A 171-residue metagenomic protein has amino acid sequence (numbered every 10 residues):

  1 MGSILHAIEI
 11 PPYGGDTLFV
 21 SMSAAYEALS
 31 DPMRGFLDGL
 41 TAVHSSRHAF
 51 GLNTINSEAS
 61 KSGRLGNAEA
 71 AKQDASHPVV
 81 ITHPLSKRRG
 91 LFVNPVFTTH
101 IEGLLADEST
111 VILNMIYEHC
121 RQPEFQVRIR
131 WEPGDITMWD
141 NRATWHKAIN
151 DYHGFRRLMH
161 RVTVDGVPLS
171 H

Functional and structural regions predicted by a protein language model:
M1-I136, N141-H171: Non-heme Fe(II) oxygenase catalytic core, chiefly the N-lobe of the double-stranded beta-helix
